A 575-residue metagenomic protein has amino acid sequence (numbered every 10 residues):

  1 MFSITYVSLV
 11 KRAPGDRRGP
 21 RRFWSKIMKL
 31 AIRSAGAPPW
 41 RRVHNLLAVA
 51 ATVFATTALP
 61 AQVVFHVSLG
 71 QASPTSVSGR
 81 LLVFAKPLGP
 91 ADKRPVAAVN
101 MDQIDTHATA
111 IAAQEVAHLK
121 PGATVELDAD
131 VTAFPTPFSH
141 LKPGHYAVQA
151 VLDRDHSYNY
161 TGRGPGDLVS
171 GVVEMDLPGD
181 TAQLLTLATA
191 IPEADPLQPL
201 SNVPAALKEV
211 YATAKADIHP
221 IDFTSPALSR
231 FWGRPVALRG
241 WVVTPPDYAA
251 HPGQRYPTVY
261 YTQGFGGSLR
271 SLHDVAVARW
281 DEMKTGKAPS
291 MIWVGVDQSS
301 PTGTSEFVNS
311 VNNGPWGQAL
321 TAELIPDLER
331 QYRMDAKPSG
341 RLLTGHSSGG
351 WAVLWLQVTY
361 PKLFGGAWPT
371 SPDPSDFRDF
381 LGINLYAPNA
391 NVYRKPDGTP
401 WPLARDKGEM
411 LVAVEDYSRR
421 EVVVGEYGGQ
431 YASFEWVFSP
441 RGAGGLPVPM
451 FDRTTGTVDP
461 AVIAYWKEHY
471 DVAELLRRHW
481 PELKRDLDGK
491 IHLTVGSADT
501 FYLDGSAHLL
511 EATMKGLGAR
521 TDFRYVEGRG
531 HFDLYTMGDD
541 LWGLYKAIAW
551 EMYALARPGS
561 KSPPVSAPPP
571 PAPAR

Functional and structural regions predicted by a protein language model:
L30-L47: Bacterial N-terminal signal peptides that target proteins for export
N45-T57: Bacterial N-terminal signal peptides
P60-A61: Boundary at the C-terminal end of the N-terminal hydrophobic targeting segment
L69-T75: Structural motif
T75-K86: Short, ordered, surface-exposed loop/turn motifs in non-cytosolic proteins
P87-R575: Non-catalytic cap/lid and distal C-terminal segments of serine-dependent acyl enzymes
